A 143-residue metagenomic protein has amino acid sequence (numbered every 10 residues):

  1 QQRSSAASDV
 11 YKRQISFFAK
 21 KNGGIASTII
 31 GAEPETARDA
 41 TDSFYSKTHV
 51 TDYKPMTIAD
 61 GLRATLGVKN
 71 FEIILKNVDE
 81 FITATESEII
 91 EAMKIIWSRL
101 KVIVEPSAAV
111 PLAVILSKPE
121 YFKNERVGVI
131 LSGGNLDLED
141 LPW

Functional and structural regions predicted by a protein language model:
Q1-A7, Y11: Single conserved hydrophobic/aromatic residue that forms the stacking wall/gate of nucleotide- or nucleobase-binding
S8-D9, E33-R38, P55-I58, L66 (+3 more regions): Glycine-rich beta-alpha junction loops
K12-N22, S27: Short Gly/Thr/Asp-enriched flexible loops that form oxyanion-binding sites at enzyme active sites
R13-S16, A40-K47, K94-I95, E139-L141: Short, well-ordered secondary-structure micro-motifs
D39-L62: Anionic-ligand binding region
G67-N124: Active-site-adjacent helical/loop segments in soluble small-molecule enzymes
L116-W143: Catalytic phosphate/nucleotide-handling subdomain of diverse soluble enzymes
